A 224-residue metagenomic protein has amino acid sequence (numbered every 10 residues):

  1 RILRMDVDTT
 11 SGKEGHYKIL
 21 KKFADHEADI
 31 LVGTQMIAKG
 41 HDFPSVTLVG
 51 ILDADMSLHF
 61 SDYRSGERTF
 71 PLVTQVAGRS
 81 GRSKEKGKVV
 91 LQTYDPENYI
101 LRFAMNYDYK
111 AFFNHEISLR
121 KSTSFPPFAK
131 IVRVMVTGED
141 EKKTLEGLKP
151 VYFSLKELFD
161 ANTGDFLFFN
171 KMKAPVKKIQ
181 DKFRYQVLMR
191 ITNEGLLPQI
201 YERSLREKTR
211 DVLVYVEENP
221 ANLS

Functional and structural regions predicted by a protein language model:
R1-R4, G12-F60, Q75-S224: Accessory helical-bundle/CTD segments and flexible terminal tails appended to RecA-like ATPase motors
Y63-F70: Short, conserved loop/turn and helix-capping segments at secondary-structure boundaries that abut family-defining
